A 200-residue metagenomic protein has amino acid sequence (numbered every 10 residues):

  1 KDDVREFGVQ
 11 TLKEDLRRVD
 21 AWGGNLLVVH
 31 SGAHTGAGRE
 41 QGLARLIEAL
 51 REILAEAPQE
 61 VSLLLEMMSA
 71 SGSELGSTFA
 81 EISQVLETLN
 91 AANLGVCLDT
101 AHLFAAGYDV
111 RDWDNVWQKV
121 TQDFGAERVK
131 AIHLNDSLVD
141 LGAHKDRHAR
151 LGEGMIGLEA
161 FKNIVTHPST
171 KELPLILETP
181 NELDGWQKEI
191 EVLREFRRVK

Functional and structural regions predicted by a protein language model:
K1-G95: Active-site acidic/histidine proton-transfer and metal-coordination neighborhood in alpha/beta enzyme cores
D3, E40, L75-F79, S83 (+2 more regions): Gly/Pro-rich active-site loop or hairpin
L27-V29, L63-L65, L94-D99, K130-L134 (+1 more regions): Hydrophobic faces of well-ordered beta-strands that scaffold small-molecule active sites in alpha/beta enzyme cores
S31-T35, M67-S71, T100-F104, D136-L138 (+1 more regions): Active-site-proximal loop/turn and secondary-structure-junction residues that shape catalytic pockets, frequently
G36, G72, L158, L183-Q187: Loop/helix-junction capping segments adjacent to catalytic residues or to phosphate/diphosphate-binding pockets
A55-V61, T88-N93, D123-A126, P168-T170 (+1 more regions): Short helix-capping segments at alpha-helix termini
L183-K200: C-terminal helical cap(s) of enzyme catalytic domains, especially alpha/beta-barrels
